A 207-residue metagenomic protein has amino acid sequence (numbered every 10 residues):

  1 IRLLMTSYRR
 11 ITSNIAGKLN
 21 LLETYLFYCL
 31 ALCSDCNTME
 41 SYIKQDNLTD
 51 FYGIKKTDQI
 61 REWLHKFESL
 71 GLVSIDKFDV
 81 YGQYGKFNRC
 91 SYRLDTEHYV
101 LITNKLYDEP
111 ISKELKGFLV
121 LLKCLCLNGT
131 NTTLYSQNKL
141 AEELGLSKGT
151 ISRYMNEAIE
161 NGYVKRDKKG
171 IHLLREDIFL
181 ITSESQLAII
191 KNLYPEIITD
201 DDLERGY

Functional and structural regions predicted by a protein language model:
I1-Y207: Electropositive, intrinsically flexible nucleic-acid-contacting patches
